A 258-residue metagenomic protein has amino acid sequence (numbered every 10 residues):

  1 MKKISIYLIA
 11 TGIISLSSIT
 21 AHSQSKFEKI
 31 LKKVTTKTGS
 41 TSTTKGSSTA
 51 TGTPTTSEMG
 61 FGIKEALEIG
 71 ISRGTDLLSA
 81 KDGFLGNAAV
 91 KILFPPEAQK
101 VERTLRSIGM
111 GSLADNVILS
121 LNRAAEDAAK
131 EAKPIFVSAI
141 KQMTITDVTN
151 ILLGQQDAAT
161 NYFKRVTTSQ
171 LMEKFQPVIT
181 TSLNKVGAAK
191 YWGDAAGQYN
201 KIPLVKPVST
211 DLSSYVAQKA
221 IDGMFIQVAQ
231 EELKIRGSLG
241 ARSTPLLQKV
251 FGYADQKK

Functional and structural regions predicted by a protein language model:
M1-L8: Bacterial N-terminal signal peptides that target proteins for export
I9-S17: Bacterial N-terminal signal peptides
I19-S23: Sec/Tat signal peptide C-region and signal peptidase I cleavage site
K26-G39, S213, A220-K258: A cross-kingdom marker for long, charged
K26-I118: N-terminal Sec/ER secretory leader and immediately downstream segment of secreted/extracellular precursors
M110-S182: Mid-length scaffold segments of soluble, non-membrane domains
V178-G223: An amphipathic alpha-helical core segment
